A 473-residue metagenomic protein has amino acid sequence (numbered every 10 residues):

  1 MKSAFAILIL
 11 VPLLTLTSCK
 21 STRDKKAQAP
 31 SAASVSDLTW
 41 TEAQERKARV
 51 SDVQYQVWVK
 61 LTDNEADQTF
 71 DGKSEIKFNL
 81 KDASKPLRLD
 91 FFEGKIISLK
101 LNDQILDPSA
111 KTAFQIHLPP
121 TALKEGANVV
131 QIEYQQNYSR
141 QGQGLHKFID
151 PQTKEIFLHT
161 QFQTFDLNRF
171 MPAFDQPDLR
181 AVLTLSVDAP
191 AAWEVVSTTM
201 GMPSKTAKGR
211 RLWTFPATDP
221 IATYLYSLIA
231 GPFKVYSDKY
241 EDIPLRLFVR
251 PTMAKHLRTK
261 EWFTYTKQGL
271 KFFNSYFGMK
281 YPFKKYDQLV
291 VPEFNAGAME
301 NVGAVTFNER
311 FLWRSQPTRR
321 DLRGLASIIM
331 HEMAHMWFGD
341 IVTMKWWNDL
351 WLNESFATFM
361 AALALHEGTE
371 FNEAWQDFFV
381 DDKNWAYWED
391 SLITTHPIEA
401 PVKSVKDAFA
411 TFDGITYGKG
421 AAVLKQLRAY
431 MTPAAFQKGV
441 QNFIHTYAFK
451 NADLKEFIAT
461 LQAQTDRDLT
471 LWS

Functional and structural regions predicted by a protein language model:
M1-A6, K20, S74: Positively charged n-region of N-terminal signal peptides that target proteins for export
A6-T15: Bacterial N-terminal signal peptides
C19-D71, Q152-F157, P177, L469-T470: N-terminal, polar/Ser/Thr-rich
D24-K26, F157, F215, R246-S473: Hydrophobic alpha-helical and helix-loop surface patches within well-folded domains that function as non-catalytic
V59-L61, I76, D103-L106, H117-A122 (+2 more regions): Beta-strand-rich interaction surfaces with strong enrichment in secreted/lumenal proteins
D67-E93: Ligand-binding face of N-terminal immunoglobulin V-set domains in extracellular IgSF glycoproteins
K77, E133-S237, K260-E261, S473: Extended, low-hydrophobicity, Ser/Thr/Pro/Gly-biased non-transmembrane segments
F91-P151: A surface-exposed beta-strand-loop module
